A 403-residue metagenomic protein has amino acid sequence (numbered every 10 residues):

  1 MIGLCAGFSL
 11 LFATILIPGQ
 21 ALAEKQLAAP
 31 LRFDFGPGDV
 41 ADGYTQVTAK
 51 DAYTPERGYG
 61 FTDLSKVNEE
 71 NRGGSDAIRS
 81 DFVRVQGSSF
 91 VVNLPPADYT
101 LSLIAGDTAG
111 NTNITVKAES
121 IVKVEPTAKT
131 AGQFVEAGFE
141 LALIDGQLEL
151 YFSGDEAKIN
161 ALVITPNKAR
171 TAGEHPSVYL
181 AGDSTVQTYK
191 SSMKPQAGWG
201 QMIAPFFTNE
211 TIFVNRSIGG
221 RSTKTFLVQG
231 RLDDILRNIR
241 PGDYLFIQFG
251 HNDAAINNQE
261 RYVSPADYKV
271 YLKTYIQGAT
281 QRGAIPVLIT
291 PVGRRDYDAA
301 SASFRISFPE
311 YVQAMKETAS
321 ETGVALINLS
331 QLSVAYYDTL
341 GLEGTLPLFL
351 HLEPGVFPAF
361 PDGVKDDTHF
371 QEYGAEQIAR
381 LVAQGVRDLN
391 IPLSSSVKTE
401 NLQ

Functional and structural regions predicted by a protein language model:
G3-I15: Bacterial N-terminal signal peptides
L16-K25: Sec-dependent signal peptide cleavage junction
E24-Y189: Compositionally biased, intrinsically disordered or flexible polar/acidic segments
F35, L150, N167-S217, L232-L245: Serine-esterase "nucleophile elbow" of acetyl-processing enzymes
G36-G38, S153, A181-T185, Y189 (+5 more regions): Active-site-proximal beta-strand/loop segments in catalytic clefts of secreted hydrolases
V85-S88, K224-D233: N-terminal post-signal-peptidase region of extra-cytosolic proteins
Q187-P195, S217-Q229, A255-S264: Acidic/histidine-rich helix-loop elements that form or flank divalent-metal/phosphate-binding sites at the catalytic
R231-E376, R380-L402: Alpha-helical cap/lid subdomain in secreted, periplasmic, or secretory-pathway luminal O-acyl-processing enzymes
